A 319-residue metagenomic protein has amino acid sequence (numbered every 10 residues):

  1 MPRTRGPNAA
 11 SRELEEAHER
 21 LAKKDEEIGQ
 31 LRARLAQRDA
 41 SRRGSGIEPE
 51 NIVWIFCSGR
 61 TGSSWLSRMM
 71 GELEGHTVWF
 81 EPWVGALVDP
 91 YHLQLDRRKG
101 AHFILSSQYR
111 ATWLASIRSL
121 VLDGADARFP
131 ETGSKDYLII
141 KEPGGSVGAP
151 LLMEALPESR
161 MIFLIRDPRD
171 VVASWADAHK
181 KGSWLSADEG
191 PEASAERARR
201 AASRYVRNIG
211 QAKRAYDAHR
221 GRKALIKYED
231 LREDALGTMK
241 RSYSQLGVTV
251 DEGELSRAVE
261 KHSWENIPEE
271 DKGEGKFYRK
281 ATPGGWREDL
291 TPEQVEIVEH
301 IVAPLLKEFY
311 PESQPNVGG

Functional and structural regions predicted by a protein language model:
M1-V53, A176-H179, L185, I209-D217 (+1 more regions): PAPS-dependent sulfotransferases, especially Golgi type II membrane carbohydrate sulfotransferases
R3-G124: PAPS-dependent sulfotransferase catalytic core
E48, F129-S134: Flexible, charged surface loops at secondary-structure boundaries
M69-M70, A155, A218, D289: Conserved catalytic core of Hanks-type protein kinase domains
V84, H92-L93, G133-G253, W264-F277: PAPS-dependent sulfotransferase catalytic domain
S107, L120, E131-T132, E154-A155 (+2 more regions): Residues at alpha-helix termini
